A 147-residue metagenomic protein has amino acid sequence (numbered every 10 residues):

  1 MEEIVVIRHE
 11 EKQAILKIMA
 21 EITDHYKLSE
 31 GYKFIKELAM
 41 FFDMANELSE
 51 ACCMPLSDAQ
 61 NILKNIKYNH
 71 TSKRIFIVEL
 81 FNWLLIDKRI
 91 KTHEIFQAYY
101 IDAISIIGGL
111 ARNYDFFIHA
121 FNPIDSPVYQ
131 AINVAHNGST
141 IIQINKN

Functional and structural regions predicted by a protein language model:
M1-N147: Small-residue-enriched hydrophobic alpha-helices in membranes
